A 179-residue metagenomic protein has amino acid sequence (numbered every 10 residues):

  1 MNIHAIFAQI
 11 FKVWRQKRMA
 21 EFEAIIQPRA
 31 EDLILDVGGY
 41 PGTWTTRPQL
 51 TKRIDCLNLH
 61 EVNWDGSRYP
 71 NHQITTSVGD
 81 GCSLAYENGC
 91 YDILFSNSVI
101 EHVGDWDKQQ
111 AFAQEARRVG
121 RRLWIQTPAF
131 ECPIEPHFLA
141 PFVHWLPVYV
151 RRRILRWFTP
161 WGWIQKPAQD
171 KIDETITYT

Functional and structural regions predicted by a protein language model:
M1-H4, G162-D170: A short, surface-exposed helix-loop junction/capping segment
M1-R29: Class I SAM-dependent methyltransferase Rossmann-like catalytic core, especially the SAM/SAH-binding loop
R15-Q16, D105, I176: A conditional alpha-helix N-cap/helix-loop micro-motif detector
R18-F22, F95, F112, T179: Alpha-helical packing segments of well-folded alpha/beta enzyme cores
I26, D32-C132: Conserved SAM-binding loop
R121-I154: Conserved class I S-adenosyl-L-methionine
R151-K166: Short, flexible, basic/aromatic active-site loop/helix in glycosyltransferases
K171-T179: Short alpha-helix
